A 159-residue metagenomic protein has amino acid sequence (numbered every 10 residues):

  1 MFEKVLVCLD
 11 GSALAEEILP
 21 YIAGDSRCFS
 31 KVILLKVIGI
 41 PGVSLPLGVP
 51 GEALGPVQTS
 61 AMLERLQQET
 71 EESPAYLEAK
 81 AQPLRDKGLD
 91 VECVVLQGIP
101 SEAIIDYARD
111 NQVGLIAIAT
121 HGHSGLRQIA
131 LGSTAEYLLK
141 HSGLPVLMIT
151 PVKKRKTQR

Functional and structural regions predicted by a protein language model:
M1, A75, A79-I116, K153-R159: Structural beta-alpha unit
M1-T59: Small/aliphatic-rich secondary-structure junction motif
E3, L9, D106-R159: Gly/Ser-rich helix-loop-strand patches that form or flank binding pockets for ribonucleotide-derived cofactors
E17, A103, G125: Phosphate- and divalent-cation-binding pockets in alpha/beta enzyme and binding domains that engage nucleotide-derived
E17, I99, S133: Short, conserved clusters of charged catalytic residues that mark active-site and nucleotide-handling motifs
I33, E92, L147: Conserved beta-strand positions in the Rossmann-like core of class I SAM-dependent methyltransferases
G55-A75: A short acidic, glycine-rich active-site loop that binds or catalyzes chemistry on phosphate/adenosine moieties
